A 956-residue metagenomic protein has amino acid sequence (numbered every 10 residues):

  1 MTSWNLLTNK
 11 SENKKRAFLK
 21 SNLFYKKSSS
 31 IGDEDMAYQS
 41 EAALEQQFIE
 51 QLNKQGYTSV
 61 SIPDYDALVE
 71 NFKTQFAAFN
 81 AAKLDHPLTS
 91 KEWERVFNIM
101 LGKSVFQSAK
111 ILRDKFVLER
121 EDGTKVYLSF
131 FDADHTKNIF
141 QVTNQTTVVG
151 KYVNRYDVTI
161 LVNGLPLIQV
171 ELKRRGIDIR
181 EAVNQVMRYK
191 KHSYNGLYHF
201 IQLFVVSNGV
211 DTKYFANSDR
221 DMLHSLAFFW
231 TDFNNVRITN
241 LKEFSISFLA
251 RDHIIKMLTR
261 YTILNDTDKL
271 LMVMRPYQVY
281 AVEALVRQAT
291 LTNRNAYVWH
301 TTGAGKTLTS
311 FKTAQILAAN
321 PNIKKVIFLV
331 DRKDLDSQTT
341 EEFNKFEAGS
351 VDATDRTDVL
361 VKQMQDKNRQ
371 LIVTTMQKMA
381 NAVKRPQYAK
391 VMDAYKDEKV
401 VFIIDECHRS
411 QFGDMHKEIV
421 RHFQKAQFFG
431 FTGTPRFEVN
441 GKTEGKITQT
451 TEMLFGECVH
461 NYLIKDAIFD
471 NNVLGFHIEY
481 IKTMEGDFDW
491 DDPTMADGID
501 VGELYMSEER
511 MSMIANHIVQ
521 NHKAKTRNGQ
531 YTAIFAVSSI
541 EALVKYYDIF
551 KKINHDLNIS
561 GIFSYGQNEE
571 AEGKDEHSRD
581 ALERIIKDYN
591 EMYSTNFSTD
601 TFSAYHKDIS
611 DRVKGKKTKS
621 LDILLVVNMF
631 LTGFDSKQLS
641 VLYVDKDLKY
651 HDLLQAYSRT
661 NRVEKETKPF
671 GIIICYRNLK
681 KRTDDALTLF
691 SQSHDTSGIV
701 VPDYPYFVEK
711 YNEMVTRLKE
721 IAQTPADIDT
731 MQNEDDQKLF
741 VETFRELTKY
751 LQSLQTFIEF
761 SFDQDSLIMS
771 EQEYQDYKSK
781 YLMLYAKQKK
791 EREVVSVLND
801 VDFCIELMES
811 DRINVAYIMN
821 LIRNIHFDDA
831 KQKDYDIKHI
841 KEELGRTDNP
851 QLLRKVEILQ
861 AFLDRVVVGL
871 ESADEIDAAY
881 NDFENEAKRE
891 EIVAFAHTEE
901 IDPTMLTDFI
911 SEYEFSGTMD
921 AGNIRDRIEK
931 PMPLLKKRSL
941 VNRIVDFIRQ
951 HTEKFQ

Functional and structural regions predicted by a protein language model:
T2, N13-K20, F24, E50 (+10 more regions): Catalytic cores and motor modules of nucleic-acid processing enzymes
S3-K325, D334, Q338-G349, K367-Q370 (+3 more regions): ATP-dependent helicase/translocase motor core
T302, E406-R409, H422-G441: Conserved helicase ATPase motor motifs in RecA-like P-loop NTPase domains
K345-R385: Inter-Walker segment of RecA-like/P-loop motor cores
L371-I404, R409-E418, V626-N628: Conserved RecA-like ASCE ATPase "motif II neighborhood" in helicase/translocase motors
V401, N568-G698: Conserved RecA-like P-loop NTPase helicase motor core
N440-T532, Y547-D556: Interdomain helical connector at the RecA1-RecA2 junction of SF1/SF2 helicase-like NTPases
G502-V626: Conserved C-terminal RecA-like helicase domain
